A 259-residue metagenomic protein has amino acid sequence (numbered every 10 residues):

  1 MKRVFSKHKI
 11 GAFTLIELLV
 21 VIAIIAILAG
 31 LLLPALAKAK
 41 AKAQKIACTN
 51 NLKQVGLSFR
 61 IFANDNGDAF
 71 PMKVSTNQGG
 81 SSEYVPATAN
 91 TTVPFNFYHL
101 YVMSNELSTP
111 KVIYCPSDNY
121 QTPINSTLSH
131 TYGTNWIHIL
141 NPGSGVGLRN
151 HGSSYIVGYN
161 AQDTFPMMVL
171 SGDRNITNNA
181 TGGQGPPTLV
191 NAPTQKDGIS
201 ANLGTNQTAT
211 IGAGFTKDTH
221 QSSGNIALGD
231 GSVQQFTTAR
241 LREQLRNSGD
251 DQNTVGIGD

Functional and structural regions predicted by a protein language model:
M1-L15: N-terminal leader/signal peptides at the extreme start of proteins
K9, L18, K42: Exposed loop/turn and edge beta-strand positions of beta-sandwich/beta-sheet ligand-binding modules
L19-K38: Alpha-helical hydrophobic helix detector
I25, Q44, H220: Generic anion/oxyanion-binding catalytic loop in active/binding sites
G30, K42, N50-K53: Active-site helix adjacent to the Tyr-X3-Lys
A37-I46: Beta-strand-loop-alpha-helix segment that lines the small-molecule cofactor/substrate pocket of alpha/beta enzymes
T49-D259: Short, well-structured segments within or immediately adjacent to enzyme catalytic domains that line ligand-binding
